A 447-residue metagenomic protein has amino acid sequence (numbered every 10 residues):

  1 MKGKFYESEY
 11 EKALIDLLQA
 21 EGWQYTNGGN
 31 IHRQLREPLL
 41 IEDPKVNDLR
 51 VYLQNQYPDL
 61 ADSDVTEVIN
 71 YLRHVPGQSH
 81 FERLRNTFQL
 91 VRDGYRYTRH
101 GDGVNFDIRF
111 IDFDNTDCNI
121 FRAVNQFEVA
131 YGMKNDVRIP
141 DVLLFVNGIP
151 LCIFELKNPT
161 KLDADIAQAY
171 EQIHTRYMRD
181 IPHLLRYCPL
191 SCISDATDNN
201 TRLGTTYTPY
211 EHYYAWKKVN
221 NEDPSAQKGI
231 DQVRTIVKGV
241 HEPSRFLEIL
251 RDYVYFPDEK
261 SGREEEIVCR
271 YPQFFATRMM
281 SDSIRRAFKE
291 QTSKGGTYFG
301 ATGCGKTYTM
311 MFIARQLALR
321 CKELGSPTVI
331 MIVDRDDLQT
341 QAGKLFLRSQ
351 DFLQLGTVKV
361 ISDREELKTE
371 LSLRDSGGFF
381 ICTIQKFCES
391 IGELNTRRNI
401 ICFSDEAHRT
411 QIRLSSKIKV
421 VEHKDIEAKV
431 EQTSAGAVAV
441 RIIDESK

Functional and structural regions predicted by a protein language model:
K2-T328, D337, Q341-L353, D375 (+5 more regions): ATP-dependent helicase/translocase motor core
S194-D195, V333, S404: Short beta-strand/turn micro-motifs composed of small residues that flank or help shape donor/cofactor-binding pockets
P327-I330, I391-G392, D444-S446: Short beta-alpha connecting loops at secondary-structure transitions that line or flank enzyme active sites
D336, V358-K368, T383-E389: Conserved helicase motor
I361-F380, E393-R397: Conserved motor-coupling elements within RecA-like helicase/translocase cores
T383, D405-E406: Walker B catalytic acidic pair
R409: Flexible cofactor-recognition loop at the NAD(P)H-binding site of Rossmann-like short-chain dehydrogenase/reductase
I412-R413: Conserved D-loop-proximal element of ABC-family nucleotide-binding domains
